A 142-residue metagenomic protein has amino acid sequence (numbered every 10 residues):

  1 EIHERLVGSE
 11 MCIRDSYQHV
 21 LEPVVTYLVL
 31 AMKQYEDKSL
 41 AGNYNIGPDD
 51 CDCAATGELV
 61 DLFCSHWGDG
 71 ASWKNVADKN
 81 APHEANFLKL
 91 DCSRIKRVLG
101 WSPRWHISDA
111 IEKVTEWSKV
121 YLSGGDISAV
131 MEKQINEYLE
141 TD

Functional and structural regions predicted by a protein language model:
E1-G8, C12-D15: Single conserved hydrophobic/aromatic residue that forms the stacking wall/gate of nucleotide- or nucleobase-binding
R5, Y17-Y44: Alpha-helical substrate-binding/gating segment
L6, Y17, C53, K89 (+1 more regions): Short aromatic/basic micro-patch
V20, N43, N80-S102: Conserved C-terminal active-site "lid" loop/helix of NAD(P)H-dependent oxidoreductases that clamps the redox cofactor
V20-Y27, I46, L59, I95 (+1 more regions): Non-catalytic, hydrophobic alpha-helical segments
A31-Y35, W67, S118, L122: Protein kinase-like catalytic domain
A41-Y44, G57-V60, G68-F87, A129-N136: C-terminal "lid/loop" region of Rossmann-like NAD(P)-dependent oxidoreductases
I107-D142: Amphipathic terminal alpha-helices
